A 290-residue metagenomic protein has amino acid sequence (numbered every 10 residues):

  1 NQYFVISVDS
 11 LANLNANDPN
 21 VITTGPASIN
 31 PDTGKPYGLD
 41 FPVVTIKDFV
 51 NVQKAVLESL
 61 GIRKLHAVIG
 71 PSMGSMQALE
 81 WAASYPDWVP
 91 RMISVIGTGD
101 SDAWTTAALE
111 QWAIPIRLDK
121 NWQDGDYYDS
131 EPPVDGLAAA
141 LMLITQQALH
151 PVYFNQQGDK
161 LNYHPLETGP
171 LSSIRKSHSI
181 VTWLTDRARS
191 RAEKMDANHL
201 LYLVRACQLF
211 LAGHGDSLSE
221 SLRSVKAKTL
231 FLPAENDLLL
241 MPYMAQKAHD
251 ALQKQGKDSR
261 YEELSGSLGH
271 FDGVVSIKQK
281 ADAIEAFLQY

Functional and structural regions predicted by a protein language model:
N1, L222-K226, L252-Q255: Short, conserved loop/helix-junction motifs that constitute active-site signature segments in enzyme catalytic cores
N1-M76, A83, D87-E110, D272 (+2 more regions): Gly/Pro-rich cap/lid or specificity-loop segments adjacent to the active site
W88-V89, S94-S190: Alpha/beta-hydrolase-fold enzymes
T98, E235-D237: Residue-level signal for short, function-critical loop segments
W183-R187, Y202-S221: Active-site nucleophile elbow and catalytic-triad environment of alpha/beta-hydrolase enzymes
V225, F231-P233: Short beta-strand/loop motif that positions the catalytic acidic residue of the alpha/beta-hydrolase fold
L238-M244: Conserved alpha/beta-hydrolase "acid-adjacent" motif
Q253-Y290: Catalytic active-site module of serine/aspartate enzymes centered on a nucleophile-bearing elbow/loop
